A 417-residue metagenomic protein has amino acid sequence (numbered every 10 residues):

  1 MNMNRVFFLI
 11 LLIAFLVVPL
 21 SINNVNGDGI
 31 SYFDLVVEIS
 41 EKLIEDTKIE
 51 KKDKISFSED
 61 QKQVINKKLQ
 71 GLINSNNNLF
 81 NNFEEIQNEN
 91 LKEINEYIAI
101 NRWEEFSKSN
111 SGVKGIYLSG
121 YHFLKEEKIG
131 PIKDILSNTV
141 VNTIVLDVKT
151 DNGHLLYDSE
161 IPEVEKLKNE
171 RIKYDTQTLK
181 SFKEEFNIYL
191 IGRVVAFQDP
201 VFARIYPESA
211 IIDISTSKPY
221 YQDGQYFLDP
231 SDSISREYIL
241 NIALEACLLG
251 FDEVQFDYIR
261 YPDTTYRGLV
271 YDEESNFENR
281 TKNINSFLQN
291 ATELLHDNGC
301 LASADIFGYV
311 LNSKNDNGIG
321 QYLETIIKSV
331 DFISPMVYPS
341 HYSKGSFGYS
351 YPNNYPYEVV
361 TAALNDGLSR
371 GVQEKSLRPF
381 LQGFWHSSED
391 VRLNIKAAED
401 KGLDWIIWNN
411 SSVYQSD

Functional and structural regions predicted by a protein language model:
I94, V330-K344, P356-D417: Substrate-binding cleft of secreted/luminal carbohydrate-active enzymes
N110-F123, L179-K180, F197-E245: Active-site-adjacent "subsite" loops/lids of carbohydrate-active enzymes
Y117, Y189-D199, Q255, R280-G320 (+1 more regions): Aromatic-lined carbohydrate-recognition surfaces of secreted/lumenal glycan-active proteins
K125-K128, D134-I135, T139, G224-I259 (+1 more regions): An active-site-proximal structural segment forming one wall of the substrate-binding cleft that immediately precedes
I129-H154, C247-E253, V330-F332, K401-W405: Catalytic domains of carbohydrate-active enzymes, especially glycoside hydrolases
T139-K173, D263-V270: Aromatic-lined carbohydrate-binding/catalytic grooves of carbohydrate-active enzymes
I144, L190, I239, A246 (+3 more regions): Conserved, mostly hydrophobic/aromatic
G153, E160, P200, I205-P207 (+1 more regions): Active-site-proximal loop/short-helix segments that contain or immediately flank catalytic acid/base residue(s)
